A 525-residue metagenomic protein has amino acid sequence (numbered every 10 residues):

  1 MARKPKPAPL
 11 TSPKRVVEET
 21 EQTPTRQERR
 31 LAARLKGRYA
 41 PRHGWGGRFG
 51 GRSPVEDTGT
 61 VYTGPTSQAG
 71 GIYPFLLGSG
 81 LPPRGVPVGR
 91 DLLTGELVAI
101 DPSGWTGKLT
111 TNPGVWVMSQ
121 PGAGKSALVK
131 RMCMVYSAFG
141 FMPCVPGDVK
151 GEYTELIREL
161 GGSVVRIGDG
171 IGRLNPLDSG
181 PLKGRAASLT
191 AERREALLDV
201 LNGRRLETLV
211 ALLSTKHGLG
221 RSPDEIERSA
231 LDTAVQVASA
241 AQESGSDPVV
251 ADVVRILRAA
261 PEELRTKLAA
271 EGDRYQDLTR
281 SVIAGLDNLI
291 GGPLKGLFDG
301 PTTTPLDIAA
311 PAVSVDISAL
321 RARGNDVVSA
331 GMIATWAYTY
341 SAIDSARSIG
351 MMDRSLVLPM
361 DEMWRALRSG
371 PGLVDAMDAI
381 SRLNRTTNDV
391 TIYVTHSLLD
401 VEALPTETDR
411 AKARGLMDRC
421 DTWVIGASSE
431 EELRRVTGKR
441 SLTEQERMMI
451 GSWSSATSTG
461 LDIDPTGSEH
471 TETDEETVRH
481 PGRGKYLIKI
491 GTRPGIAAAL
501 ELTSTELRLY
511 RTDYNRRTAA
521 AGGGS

Functional and structural regions predicted by a protein language model:
M1-G114, G524-S525: Basic- and hydrophobic-enriched, low-structure N-terminal and domain-boundary segments that flank ATP-binding catalytic
T25, R30-K36, P41-R42, L182-A196 (+2 more regions): Charged, glycine/proline-rich intrinsically disordered loops and linkers
G70-V88, L92-L93, R158-G161, P181-D389 (+2 more regions): P-loop NTPase motor domains
I100, W105-Q120, A127-V235: Switch/coupling segment of Walker-type NTPase motor domains
S103-G104, K108-A123, K130-C133, A319-S452 (+1 more regions): Conserved P-loop NTPase motor cores
G107-K108, G124, G151-E155, G172-L174 (+10 more regions): Flexible loop/turn segments at secondary-structure boundaries
G114, V164-R166, A312-S314, W423-I425: Conserved beta-strand scaffold positions in the cores of enzyme catalytic domains, especially in NTP/NDP-utilizing
E192-P248, P405-S525: P-loop NTPase motor core of the ASCE superfamily
